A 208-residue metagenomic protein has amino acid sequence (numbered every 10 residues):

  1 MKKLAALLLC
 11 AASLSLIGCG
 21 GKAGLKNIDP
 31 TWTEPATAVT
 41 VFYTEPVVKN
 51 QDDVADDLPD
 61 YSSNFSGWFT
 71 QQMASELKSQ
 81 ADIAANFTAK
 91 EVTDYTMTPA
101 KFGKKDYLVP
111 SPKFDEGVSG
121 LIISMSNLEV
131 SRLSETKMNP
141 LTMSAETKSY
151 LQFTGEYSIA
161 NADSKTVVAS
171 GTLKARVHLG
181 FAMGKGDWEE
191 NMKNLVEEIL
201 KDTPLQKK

Functional and structural regions predicted by a protein language model:
M1-C19: Sec-dependent bacterial lipoprotein signal peptides
L4, P35, S119-L121: Outer-envelope beta-barrel architecture signal
C19-D94, P204-K208: A structural "domain/chain start" motif
G20, K90-V109: Short, charged, low-hydrophobicity "junction" segments
E45-K49, S126-E135, L173-R176: Generic short beta-strand segments
A100-D163: Surface-exposed short loop/turn segments
M143-Q206: Short secondary-structure boundary motifs at beta->alpha junctions and helix caps
